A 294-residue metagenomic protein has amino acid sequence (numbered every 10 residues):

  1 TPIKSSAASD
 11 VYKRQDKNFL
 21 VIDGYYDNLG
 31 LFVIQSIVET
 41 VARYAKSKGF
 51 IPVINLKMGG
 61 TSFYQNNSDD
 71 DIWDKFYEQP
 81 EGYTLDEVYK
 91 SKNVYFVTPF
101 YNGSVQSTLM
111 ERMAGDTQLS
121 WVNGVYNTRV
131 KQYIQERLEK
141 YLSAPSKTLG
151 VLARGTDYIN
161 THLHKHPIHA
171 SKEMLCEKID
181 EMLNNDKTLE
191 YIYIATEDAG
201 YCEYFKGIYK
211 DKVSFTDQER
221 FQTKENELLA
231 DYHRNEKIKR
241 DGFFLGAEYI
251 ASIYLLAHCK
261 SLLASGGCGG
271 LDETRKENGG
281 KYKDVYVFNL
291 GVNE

Functional and structural regions predicted by a protein language model:
T1-A8, Y12: Single conserved hydrophobic/aromatic residue that forms the stacking wall/gate of nucleotide- or nucleobase-binding
A8, L189, H258-K260: Short, well-ordered alpha-helix to beta-strand connector turns
K13-F19, T61-L189: Secretory-pathway luminal glycosyltransferase catalytic domains
K13-L56: N-terminal pre-catalytic "stem/leader" segment of glycosyltransferase-like enzymes
D23-Y25, I34, I54-K57, L152-A153 (+2 more regions): Short His-Asn-centered micro-motif
L29-G30, E39, Y249-V292: A donor-sugar binding/catalytic signature common to diverse glycosyltransferases and related nucleotide-sugar
Q65-P80, Y201-D211, R275-E277: Short, aromatic/basic amphipathic alpha-helical patches
A153-Y158, L183-R240: Catalytic donor nucleotide-activated moiety binding site of glycosyltransferases and closely related
